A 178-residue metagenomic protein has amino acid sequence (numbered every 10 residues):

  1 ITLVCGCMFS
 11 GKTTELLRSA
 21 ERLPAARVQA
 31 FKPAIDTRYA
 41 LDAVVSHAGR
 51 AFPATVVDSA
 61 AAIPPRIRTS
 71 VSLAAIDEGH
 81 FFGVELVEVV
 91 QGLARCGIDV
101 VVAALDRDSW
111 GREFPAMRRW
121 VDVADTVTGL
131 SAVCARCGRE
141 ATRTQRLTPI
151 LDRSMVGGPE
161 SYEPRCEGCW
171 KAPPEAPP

Functional and structural regions predicted by a protein language model:
I1-R66, D108-R119, A132, V156-P177: Conserved P-loop
S19, E88-C96, A116-V123: Catalytic-core regions built around general acid/base machinery
T69-L73, G79: Short acidic/histidine-rich motifs immediately flanking catalytic phosphotransfer sites in two-component signaling
A75, D99-D106: Structural recognition of the conserved hydrophobic beta-strand(s) that form the central parallel beta-sheet of P-loop
E78-L93, D108-F114: Conserved ATPase-coupling elements of RecA-like P-loop NTPase cores
L130-M155: Short recognition patches in nucleic-acid-associated and regulatory proteins
